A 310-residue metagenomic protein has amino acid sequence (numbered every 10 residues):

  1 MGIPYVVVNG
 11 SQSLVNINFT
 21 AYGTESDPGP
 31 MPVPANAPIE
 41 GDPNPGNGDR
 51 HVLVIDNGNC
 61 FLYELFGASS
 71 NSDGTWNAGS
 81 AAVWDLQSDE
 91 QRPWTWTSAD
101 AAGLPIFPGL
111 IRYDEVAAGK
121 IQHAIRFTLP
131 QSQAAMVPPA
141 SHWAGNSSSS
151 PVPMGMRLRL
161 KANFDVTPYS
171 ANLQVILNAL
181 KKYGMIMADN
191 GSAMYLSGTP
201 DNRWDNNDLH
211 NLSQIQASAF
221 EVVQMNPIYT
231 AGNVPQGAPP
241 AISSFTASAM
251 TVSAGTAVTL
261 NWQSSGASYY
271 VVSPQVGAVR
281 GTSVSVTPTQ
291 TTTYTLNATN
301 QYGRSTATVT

Functional and structural regions predicted by a protein language model:
M1-G237: Short, surface-exposed polybasic-aromatic patches that bind anionic ligands, especially phosphate groups
A238-A247: Proline-enriched interdomain boundary motifs that mark the N-terminal boundary and often initiate the first structured
M250-T256: Short, solvent-exposed loop/linker segments at the N-terminal edge of repeated beta-sheet extracellular domains
Q263-Y269: Short proline/glycine-enriched turn/loop motifs at strand-loop junctions of beta-rich domains
V272-P274: Conserved aromatic beta-strand anchor motif in extracellular beta-sandwich/beta-rich domains
G277-T295, Q301-Y302: Solvent-exposed segments in extracellular or luminal domains encompassing
S305-T310: C-terminal edge beta-strand
